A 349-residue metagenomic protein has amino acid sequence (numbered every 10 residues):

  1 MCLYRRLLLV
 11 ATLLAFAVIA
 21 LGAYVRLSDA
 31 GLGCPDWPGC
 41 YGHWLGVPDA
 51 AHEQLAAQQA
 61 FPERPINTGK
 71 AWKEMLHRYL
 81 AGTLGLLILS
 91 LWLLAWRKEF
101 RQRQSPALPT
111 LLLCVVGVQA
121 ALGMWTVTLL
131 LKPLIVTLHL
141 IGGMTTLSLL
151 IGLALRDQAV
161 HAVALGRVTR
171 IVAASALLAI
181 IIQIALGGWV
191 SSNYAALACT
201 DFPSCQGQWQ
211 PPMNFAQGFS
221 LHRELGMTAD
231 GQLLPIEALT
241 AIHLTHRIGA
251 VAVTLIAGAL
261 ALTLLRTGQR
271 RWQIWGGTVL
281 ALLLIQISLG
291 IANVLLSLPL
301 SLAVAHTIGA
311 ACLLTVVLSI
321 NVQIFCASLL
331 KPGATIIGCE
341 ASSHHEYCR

Functional and structural regions predicted by a protein language model:
R6-P38, A179-V190: N-terminal signal-anchor transmembrane alpha helix
V10-L21, A107-T126, S175-Q183, I274-L295: Small-polar-interrupted transmembrane alpha-helices in polytopic inner-membrane proteins
V25-D36, G117-L140, V190-D201, I287-A311: Interfacial helix-loop-helix junctions of multi-pass membrane proteins
A30-E74, A196-L239: Extracytosolic (periplasmic/ER-lumenal) interhelical loops and adjacent juxtamembrane/interface segments of multi-pass
A71-S90, L134-T146, A241-A259, A303-C312: Membrane-interface loop-to-helix entry segments
G82-K98, T145-Q158, V251-L265, C312-F325: Membrane-interfacial alpha-helical segments at the cytosolic side of multi-pass membrane proteins
A95-T110, A261-V279: Membrane-interface helix-loop-helix junctions at transmembrane boundaries of multi-pass membrane enzymes, predominantly
G152-V168, V172, T315-R349: A juxtamembrane structural motif centered on a specific transmembrane helix
